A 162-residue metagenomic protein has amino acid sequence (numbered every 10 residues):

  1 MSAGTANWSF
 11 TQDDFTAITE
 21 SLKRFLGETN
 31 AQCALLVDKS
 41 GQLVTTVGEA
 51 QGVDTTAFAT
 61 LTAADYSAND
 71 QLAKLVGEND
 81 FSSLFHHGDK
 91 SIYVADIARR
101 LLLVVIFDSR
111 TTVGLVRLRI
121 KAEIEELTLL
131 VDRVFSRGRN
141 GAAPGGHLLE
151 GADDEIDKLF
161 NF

Functional and structural regions predicted by a protein language model:
S2-C33, S40-F162: Acidic, low-complexity cytosolic segments
